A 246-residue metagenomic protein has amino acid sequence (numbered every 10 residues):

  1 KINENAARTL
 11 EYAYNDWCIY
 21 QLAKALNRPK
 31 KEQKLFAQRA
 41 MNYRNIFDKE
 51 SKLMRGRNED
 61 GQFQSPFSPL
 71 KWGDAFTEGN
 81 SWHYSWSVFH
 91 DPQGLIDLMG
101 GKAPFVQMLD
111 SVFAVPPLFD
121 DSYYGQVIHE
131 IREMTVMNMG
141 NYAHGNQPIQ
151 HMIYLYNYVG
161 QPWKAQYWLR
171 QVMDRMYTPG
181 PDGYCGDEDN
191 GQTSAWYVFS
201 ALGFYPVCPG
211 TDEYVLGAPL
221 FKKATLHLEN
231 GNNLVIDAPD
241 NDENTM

Functional and structural regions predicted by a protein language model:
K1-M41, N45-L220, A224-V235, D240: Active-site core of glycosidic bond-cleaving carbohydrate-active enzymes
N241-M246: C-terminal beta-sandwich/jelly-roll accessory domains of carbohydrate-active enzymes
